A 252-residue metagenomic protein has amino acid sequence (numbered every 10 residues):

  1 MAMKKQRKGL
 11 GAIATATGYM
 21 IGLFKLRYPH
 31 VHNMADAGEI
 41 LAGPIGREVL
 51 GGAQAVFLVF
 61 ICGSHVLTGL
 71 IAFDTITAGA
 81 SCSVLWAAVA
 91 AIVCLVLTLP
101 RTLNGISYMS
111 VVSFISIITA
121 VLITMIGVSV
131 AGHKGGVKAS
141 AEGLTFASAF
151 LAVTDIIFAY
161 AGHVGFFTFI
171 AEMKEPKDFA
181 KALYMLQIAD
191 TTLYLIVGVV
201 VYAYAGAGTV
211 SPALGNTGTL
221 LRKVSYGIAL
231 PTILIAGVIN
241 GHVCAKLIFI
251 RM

Functional and structural regions predicted by a protein language model:
A2-V31: Extracellular loop-to-transmembrane helix junctions
K5, V84-V89: Hydrophobic alpha-helical transmembrane segments
M20, G105, D178-K181: Residue-level recognition of membrane-helix boundary sites in multi-pass small-molecule transporters
K25-G51, L58, G63-W86, S110-S113 (+1 more regions): Membrane-interfacial loop- and helix-cap regions that link adjacent transmembrane helices in polytopic membrane proteins
I92-L99, G198-V200: Alpha-helical transmembrane segments of multipass membrane proteins
V93, F114-A120: Long, hydrophobic, well-ordered secondary-structure blocks that form the structural core and pocket-lining surfaces
R101-Y108: Membrane-interface helix caps and helix-loop-helix hairpins in membrane proteins
